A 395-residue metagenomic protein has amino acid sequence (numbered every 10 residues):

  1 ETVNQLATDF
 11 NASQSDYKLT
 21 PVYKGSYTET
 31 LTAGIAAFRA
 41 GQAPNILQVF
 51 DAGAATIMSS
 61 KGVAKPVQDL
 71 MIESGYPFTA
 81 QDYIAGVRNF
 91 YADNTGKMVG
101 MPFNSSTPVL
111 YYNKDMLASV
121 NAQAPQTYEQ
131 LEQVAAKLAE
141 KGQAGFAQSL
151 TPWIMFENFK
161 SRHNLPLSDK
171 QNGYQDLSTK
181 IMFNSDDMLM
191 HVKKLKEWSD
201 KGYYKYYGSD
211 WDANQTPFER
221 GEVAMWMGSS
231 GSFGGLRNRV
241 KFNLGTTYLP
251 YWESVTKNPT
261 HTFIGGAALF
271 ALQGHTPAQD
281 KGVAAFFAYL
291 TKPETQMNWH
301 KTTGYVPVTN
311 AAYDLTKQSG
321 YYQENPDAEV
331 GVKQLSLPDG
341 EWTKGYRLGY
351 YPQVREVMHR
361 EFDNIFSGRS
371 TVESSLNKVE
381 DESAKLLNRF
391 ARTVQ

Functional and structural regions predicted by a protein language model:
E1-K18, M358, L376: Short, polar/charged alpha-helical segment
D9, S13-Y83, D115-Q126, P217 (+5 more regions): Extracytoplasmic "Venus flytrap"/periplasmic binding protein-like
A12, A40, G96, V120 (+5 more regions): Extracytoplasmic/periplasmic substrate-recognition and gating elements
A36-A37, P44-N45, Y76-D115, G145 (+2 more regions): A structural signal for short loop-to-beta-strand junctions that line the ligand-binding cleft of periplasmic/secreted
F50-P108, Q123, E132, N158-S161 (+6 more regions): Hinge/lid segment of periplasmic solute-binding proteins
Q68-Y83, L165-M190, N238-R239, Y251-H261 (+3 more regions): Short, solvent-exposed loop/beta-turn-alpha elements that line the ligand-binding surface or hinge of extracytoplasmic
A135-L138, D176-Y207: Glycine-centered hinge/linker elements that transmit conformational signals in sensory and ligand-binding systems
T262-F263, D327-E382: C-terminal capping/gating helix-and-loop segments adjacent to ligand/active sites or protein-protein/ligand interfaces
